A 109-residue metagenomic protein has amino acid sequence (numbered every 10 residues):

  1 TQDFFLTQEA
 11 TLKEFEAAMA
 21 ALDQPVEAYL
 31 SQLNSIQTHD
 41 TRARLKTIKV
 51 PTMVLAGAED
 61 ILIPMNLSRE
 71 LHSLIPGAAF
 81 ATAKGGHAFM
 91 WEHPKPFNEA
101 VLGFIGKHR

Functional and structural regions predicted by a protein language model:
T1-R44: Conserved alpha/beta-hydrolase catalytic His-Asp/Glu region
N34, M53, A79-A81: Structural signal for short hydrophobic segments within the conserved structured cores of catalytic domains across
K46, S73-L74: Solvent-exposed polar/charged
I48, V54-A56, D60: Short beta-strand/loop motif that positions the catalytic acidic residue of the alpha/beta-hydrolase fold
K49-V50, G77: Active-site acidic short loop of glycosyltransferases
I61-L67: Conserved alpha/beta-hydrolase "acid-adjacent" motif
R69-E70, E99: Active-site phosphate/pyrophosphate- and oxyanion-stabilizing loops and adjacent acidic/basic residues in soluble
G77-R109: Catalytic active-site module of serine/aspartate enzymes centered on a nucleophile-bearing elbow/loop
